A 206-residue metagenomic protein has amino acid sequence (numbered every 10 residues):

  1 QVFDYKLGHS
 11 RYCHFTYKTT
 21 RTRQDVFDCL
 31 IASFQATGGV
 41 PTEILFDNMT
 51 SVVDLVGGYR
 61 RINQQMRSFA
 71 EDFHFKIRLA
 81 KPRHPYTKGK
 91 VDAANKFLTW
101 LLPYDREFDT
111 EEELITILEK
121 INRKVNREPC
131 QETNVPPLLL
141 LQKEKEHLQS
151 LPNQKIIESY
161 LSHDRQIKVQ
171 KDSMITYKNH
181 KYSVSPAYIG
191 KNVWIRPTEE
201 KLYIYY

Functional and structural regions predicted by a protein language model:
Q1-C13, K18, F69, P197: Short conserved beta-strand segments at catalytic cores or DNA/RNA-binding microdomains of nucleic-acid binding
F15-G38: Active-site beta-loop-alpha junctions of metal-dependent nucleic acid enzymes, especially the RNase H-like/DDE
G39-Y59: Acidic/histidine-rich, metal-coordinating catalytic segments
G57, I77-T99, L114, E119: RNase H-like two-metal-ion nuclease catalytic core shared by retroviral integrases and related mobile-element nucleases
Y59-I77: Two-metal-ion acidic nuclease core segments, chiefly of the RNase H-like superfamily
N95-R196: Active-site-proximal acidic segments at structured loop/helix or strand boundaries that coordinate catalytic metals
E199-Y206: Helicase-primase coupling helices
